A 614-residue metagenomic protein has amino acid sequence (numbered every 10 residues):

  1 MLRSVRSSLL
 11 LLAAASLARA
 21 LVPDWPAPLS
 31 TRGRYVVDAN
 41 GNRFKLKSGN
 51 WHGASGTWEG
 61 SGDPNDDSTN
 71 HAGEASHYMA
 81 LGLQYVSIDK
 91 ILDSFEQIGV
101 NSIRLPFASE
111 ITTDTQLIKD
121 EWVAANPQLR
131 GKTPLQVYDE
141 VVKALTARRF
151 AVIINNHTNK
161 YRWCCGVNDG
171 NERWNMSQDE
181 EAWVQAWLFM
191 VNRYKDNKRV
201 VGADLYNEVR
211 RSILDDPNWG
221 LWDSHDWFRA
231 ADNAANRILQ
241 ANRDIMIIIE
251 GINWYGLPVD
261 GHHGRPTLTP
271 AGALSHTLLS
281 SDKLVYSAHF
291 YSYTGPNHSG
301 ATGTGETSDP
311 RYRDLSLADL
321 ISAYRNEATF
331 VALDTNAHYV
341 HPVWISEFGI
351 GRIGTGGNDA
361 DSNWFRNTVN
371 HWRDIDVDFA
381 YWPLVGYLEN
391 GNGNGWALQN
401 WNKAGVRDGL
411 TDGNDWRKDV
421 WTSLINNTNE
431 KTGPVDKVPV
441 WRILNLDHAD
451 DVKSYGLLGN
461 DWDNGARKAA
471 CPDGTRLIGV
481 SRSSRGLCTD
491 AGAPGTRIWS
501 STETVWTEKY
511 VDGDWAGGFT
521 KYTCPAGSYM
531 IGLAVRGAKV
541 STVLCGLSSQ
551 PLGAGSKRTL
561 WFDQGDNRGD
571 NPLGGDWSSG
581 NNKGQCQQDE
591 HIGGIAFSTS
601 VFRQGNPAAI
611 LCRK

Functional and structural regions predicted by a protein language model:
M1-A20: Fungal secretory targeting signals
R19-S102, E121: N-terminal carbohydrate-binding accessory modules
P28, E74-A80, Q84, N175-S177 (+2 more regions): Extracellular glycoside hydrolase catalytic/binding regions
A39, G49-A54, P106-S109, N155-N159 (+6 more regions): Active-site-proximal beta-strand/loop segments in catalytic clefts of secreted hydrolases
G62-L81, W122-R130, R162, V167-Q178 (+4 more regions): Surface-exposed intrinsically disordered loops and tails
A75-I103, I111-G202, R229-L239: An active-site-proximal structural segment forming one wall of the substrate-binding cleft that immediately precedes
S322-T428, T432-P439: Substrate-binding cleft of secreted/luminal carbohydrate-active enzymes
I443-K614: Lectin-type carbohydrate-recognition ectodomains
